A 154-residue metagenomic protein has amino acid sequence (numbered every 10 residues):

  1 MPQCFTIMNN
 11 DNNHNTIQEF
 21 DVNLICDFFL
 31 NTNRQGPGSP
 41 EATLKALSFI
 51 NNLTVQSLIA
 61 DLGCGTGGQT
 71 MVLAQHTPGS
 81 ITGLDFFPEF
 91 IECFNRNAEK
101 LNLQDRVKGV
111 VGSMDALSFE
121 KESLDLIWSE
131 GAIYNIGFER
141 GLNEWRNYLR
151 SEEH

Functional and structural regions predicted by a protein language model:
P2-D27: N-terminal, positively charged/glycine-rich alpha-helical extensions of SAM-dependent methyltransferases
I25-G38: Class I SAM-dependent methyltransferase Rossmann-like catalytic core, especially the SAM/SAH-binding loop
G36-V55: Conserved alpha-helix/loop element of class I SAM-dependent methyltransferases that forms part of the SAM/SAH-binding
A60-L62, T66-A116: Class I SAM-dependent methyltransferase SAM/SAH-binding core
D115-L126: A short acidic, Gly/Pro-enriched loop at the edge of an enzyme's catalytic core that lines a small-molecule cofactor
S129: A short beta-strand submotif of the Rossmann-like class I SAM-dependent methyltransferase core that lines
N135-W145: A short, conserved alpha-helix within the catalytic core of class I
E153-H154: Conserved small/polar residues in nucleotide/adenosyl-binding loops
